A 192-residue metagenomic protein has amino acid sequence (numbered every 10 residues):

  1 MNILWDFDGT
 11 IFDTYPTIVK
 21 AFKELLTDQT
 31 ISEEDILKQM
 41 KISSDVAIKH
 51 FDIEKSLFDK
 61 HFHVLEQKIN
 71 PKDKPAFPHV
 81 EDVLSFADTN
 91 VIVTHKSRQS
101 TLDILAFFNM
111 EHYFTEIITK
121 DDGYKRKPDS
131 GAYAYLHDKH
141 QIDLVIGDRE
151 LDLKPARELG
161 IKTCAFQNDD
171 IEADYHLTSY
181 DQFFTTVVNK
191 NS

Functional and structural regions predicted by a protein language model:
M1, L102-S192: Asp-based, Mg2+/Mn2+-dependent phosphohydrolase catalytic module
N2-P78: N-terminal helical cap/lid subdomain that shapes the substrate entry/recognition surface in HAD-like hydrolases
T10, T17, R98, L151 (+1 more regions): Conserved Rossmann-like nucleotide-cofactor binding loop
I11, N90-V93, V145-I146, H176: Conserved SAM-binding loop
F22-T27, A47-D52, H79-T89, Y133-H140 (+2 more regions): Alpha-helix C-terminal capping segments
V46, V91-H112: A mid-sequence interfacial segment
K68-I92, R98, L102, S130: Short, acidic loop-to-helix structural element flanking the phosphoryl-transfer center in phosphate-processing enzymes
